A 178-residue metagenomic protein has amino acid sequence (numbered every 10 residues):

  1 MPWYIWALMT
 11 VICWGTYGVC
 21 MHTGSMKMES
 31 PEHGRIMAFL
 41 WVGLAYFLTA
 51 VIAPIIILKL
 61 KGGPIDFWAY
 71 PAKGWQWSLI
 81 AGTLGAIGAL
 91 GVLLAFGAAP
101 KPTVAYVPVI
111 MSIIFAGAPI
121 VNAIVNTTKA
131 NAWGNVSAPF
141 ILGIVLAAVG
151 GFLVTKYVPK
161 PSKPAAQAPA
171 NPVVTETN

Functional and structural regions predicted by a protein language model:
M1-N178: Polytopic alpha-helical membrane proteins, predominantly small-molecule transporters/carriers
